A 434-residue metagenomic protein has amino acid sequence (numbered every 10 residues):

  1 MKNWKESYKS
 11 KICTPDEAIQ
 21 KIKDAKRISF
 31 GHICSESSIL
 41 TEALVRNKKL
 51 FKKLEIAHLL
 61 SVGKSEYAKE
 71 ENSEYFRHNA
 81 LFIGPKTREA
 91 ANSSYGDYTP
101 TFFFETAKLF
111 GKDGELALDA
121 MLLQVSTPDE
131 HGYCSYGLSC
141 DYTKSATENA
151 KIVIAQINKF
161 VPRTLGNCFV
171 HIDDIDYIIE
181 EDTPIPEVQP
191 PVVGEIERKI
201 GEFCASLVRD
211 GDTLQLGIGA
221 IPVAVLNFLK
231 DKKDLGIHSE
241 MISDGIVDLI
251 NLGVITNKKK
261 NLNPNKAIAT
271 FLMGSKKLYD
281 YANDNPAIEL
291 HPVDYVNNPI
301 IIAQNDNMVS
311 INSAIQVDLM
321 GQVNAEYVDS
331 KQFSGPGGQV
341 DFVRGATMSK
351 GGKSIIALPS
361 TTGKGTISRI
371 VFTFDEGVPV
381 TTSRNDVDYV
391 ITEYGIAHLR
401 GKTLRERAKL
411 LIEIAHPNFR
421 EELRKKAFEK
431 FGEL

Functional and structural regions predicted by a protein language model:
M1-L434: Conserved alpha/beta enzyme-core scaffold
